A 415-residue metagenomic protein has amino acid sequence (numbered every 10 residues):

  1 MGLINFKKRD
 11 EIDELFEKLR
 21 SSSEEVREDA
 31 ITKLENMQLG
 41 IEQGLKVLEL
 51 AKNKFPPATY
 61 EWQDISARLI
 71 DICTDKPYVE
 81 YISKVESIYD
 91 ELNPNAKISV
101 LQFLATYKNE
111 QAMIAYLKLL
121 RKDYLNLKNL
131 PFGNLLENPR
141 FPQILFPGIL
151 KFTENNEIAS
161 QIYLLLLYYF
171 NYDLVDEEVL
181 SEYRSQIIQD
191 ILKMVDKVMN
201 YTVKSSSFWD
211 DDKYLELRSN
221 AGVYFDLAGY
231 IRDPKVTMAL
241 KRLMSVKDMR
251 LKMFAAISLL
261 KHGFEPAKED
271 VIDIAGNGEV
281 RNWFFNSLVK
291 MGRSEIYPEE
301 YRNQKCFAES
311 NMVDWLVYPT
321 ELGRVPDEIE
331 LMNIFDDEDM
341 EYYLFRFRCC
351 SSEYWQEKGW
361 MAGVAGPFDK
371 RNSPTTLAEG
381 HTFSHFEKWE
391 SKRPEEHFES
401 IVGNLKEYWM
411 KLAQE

Functional and structural regions predicted by a protein language model:
M1-E17, S22-D29, V47-S99, F103 (+1 more regions): Long, helix-rich interaction regions
K33-M37: Amphipathic, non-membrane alpha-helical rod segments
L39-E49: N-terminal, post-signal-peptide region of Sec/Tat-exported proteins
